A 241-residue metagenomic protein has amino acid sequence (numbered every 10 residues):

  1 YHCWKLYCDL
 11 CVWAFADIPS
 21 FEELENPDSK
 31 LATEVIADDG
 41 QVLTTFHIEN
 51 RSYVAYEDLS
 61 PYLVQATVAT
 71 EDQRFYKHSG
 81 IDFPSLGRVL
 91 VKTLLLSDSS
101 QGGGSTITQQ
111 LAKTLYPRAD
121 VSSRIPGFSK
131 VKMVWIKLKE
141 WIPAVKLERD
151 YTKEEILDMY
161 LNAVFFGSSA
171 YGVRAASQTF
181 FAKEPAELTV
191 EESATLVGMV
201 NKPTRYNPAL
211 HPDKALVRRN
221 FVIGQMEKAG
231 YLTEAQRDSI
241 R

Functional and structural regions predicted by a protein language model:
Y1-I36, R74, L94: N-terminal type II signal-anchor transmembrane helix that functions as the membrane-insertion/stop-transfer segment
K30-A32, I36-T233: Peptidoglycan glycan-strand catalytic modules in the bacterial/periplasmic cell-wall system
T233-R241: Non-catalytic structural connector segments
